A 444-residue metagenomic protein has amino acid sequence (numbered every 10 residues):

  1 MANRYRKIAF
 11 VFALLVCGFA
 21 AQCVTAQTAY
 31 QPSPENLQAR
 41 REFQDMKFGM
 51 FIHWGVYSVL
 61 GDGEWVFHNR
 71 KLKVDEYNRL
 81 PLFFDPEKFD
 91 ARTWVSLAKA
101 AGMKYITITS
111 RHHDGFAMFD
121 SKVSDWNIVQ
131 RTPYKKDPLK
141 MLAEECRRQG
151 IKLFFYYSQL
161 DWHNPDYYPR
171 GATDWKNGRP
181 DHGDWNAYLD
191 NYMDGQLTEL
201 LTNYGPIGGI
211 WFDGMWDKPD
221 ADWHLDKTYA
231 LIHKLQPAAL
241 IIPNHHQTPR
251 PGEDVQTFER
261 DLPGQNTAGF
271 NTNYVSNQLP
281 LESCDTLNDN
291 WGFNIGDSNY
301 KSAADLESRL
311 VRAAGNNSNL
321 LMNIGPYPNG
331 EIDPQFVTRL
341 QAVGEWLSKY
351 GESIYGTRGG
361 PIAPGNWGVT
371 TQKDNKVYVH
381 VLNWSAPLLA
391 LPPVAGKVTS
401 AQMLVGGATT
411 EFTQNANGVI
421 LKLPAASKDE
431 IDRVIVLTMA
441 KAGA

Functional and structural regions predicted by a protein language model:
M1-F12: Bacterial N-terminal signal peptides that target proteins for export
F10-A20: Bacterial N-terminal signal peptides
C23: Cationic, low-complexity basic patches in intrinsically disordered or flexible, solvent-exposed regions
A26-A444: Mature catalytic domains of secreted/periplasmic carbohydrate-active enzymes
